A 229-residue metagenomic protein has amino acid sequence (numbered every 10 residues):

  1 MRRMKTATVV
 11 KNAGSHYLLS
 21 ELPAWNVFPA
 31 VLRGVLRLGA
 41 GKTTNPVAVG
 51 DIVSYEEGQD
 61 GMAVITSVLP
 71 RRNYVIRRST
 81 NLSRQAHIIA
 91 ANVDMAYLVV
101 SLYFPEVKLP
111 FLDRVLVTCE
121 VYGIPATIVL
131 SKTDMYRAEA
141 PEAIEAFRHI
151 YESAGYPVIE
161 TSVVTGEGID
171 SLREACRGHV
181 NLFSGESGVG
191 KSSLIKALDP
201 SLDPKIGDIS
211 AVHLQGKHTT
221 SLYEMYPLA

Functional and structural regions predicted by a protein language model:
M1-L109: N-terminal accessory targeting/assembly segments
A7-A30, G34, A40, T44-G58 (+1 more regions): Conserved G1/Walker A P-loop phosphate-binding module
L38, E106-V107, E139, V164 (+1 more regions): Residues that cap or flank secondary-structure elements
E57, L69-R72, Y97-V100, G123 (+5 more regions): Conserved NTP-handling cores and scaffolds of large molecular machines
R84-V158: Conserved C-terminal guanine-recognition region of P-loop GTPase G domains, centered on the G4
S131, T161, T219-T220: Ser/Thr-centric signal marking residues that sit in or immediately flank functional binding/regulatory motifs
M135-V189: Canonical P-loop GTPase G-domain recognition
